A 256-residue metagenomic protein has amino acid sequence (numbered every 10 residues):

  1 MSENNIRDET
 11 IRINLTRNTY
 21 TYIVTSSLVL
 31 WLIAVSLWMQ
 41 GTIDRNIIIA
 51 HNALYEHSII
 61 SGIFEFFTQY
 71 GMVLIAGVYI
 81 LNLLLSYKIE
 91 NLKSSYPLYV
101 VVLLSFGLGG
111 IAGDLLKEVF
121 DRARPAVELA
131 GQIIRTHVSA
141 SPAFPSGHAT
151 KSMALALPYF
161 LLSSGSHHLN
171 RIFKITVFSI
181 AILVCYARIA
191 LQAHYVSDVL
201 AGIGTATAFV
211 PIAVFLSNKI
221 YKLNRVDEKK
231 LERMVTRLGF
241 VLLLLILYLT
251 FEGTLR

Functional and structural regions predicted by a protein language model:
S2-Y79, K117-T136: N-terminal transmembrane-helix/juxtamembrane module of multi-pass inner/ER membrane proteins
T21-T25, P97-S105, I172-T176, A201 (+1 more regions): Alpha-helical transmembrane segments of integral membrane proteins
Y22-A34, L104-L108, F178-S179, G239-L244: Alpha-helical transmembrane segments
I48, T68, L81-L85, G113-D121 (+4 more regions): Membrane-water interface at transmembrane helix exits
I49, L92-I172: Membrane-interface loops
T68-Y87, V100, L104: Hydrophobic alpha-helical transmembrane segments
K88-N91, E118-A126, A193, S197 (+2 more regions): Transmembrane helix-loop junctions in multipass membrane proteins, especially transporters and channels
T136-R256: Membrane-embedded catalytic cores of phosphoryl/pyrophosphoryl-handling enzymes
